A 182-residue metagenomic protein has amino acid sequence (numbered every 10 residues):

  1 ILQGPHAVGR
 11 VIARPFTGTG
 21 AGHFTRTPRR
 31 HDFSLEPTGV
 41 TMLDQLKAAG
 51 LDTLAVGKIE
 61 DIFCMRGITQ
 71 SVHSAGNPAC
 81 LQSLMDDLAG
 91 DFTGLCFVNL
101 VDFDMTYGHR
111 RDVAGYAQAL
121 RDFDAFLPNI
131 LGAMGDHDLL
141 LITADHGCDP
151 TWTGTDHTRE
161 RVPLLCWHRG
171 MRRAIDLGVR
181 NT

Functional and structural regions predicted by a protein language model:
I1-T182: Feature captures the catalytic ectodomains and active-site-proximal regions of enzymes that hydrolyze or transfer
